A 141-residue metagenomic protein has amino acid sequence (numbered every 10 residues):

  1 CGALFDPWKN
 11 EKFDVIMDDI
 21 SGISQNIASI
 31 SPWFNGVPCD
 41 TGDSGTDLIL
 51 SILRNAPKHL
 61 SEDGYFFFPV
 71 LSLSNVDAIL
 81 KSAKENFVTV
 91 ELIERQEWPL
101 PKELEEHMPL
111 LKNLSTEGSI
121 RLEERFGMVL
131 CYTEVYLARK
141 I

Functional and structural regions predicted by a protein language model:
C1-L4: Conserved SAM-binding strand-loop segment of SAM-dependent methyltransferases
P7, I23-Q25, W98: Active-site loop signature of alpha/beta-hydrolase-fold enzymes
P7-E11, L60: Glycine-rich phosphate-binding loop signature in dinucleotide/nucleotide-binding domains
E11, V15-S51: Mobile active-site "lid"/loop adjacent to the S-adenosyl-L-methionine
I16-M17, F34, E85, P109-L111: Short, hinge-like loop/turn segments at secondary-structure boundaries
I20, S61, K140-I141: C-terminal beta-strand of the catalytic ATP-binding
T46-E105: Conserved Class I SAM-dependent methyltransferase catalytic core
R95-I141: Conserved Class I S-adenosyl-L-methionine
